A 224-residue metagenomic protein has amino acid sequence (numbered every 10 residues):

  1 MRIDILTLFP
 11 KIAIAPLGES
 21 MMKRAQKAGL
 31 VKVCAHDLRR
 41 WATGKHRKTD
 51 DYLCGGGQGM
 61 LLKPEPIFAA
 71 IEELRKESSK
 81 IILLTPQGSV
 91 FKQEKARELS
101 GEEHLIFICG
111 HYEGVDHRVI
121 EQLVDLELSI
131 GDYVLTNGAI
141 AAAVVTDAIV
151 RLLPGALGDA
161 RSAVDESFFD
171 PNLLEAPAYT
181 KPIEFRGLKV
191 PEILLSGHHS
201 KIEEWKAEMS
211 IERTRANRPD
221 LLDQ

Functional and structural regions predicted by a protein language model:
R2-R40: Glycine-rich, flexible N-terminal cofactor/catalytic loop recognition
D4-L6, C34-H36, I82, L105-I106 (+1 more regions): Hydrophobic/aromatic beta-strand patches that form the interior of the parallel beta-sheet core in alpha/beta enzyme
F9, G57, G110, H198: Conserved RecA-like P-loop NTPase ATPase core
M22-K23, K48, L53-G55, M60 (+2 more regions): A membrane-topology feature that recognizes alpha-helical transmembrane segments and their immediate juxtamembrane
C34, A42-H46, D50, C54-I67: A short aromatic-anchored loop/beta-hairpin motif
L61-H111, H117: S-adenosyl-L-methionine/SAH cofactor-binding core of RNA-modifying enzymes
V119-A163, F168: Structured adenosyl-cofactor binding patch, chiefly the S-adenosyl-L-methionine
F169-D223: Long, charged alpha-helical interface segments
